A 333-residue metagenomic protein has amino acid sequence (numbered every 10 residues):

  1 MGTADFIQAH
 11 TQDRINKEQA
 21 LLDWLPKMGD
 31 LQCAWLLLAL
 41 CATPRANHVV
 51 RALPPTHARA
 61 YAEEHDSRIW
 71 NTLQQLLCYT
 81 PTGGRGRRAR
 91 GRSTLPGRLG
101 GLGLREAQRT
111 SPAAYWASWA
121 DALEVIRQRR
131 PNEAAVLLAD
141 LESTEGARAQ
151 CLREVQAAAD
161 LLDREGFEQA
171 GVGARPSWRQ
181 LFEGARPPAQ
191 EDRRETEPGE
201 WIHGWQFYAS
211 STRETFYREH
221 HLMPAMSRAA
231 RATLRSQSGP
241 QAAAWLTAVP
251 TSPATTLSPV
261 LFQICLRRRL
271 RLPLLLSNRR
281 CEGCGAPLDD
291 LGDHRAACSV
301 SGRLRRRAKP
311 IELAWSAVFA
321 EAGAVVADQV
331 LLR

Functional and structural regions predicted by a protein language model:
M1-R333: Nucleic-acid-interacting cores, centered on viral/eukaryotic replication and modification enzymes
